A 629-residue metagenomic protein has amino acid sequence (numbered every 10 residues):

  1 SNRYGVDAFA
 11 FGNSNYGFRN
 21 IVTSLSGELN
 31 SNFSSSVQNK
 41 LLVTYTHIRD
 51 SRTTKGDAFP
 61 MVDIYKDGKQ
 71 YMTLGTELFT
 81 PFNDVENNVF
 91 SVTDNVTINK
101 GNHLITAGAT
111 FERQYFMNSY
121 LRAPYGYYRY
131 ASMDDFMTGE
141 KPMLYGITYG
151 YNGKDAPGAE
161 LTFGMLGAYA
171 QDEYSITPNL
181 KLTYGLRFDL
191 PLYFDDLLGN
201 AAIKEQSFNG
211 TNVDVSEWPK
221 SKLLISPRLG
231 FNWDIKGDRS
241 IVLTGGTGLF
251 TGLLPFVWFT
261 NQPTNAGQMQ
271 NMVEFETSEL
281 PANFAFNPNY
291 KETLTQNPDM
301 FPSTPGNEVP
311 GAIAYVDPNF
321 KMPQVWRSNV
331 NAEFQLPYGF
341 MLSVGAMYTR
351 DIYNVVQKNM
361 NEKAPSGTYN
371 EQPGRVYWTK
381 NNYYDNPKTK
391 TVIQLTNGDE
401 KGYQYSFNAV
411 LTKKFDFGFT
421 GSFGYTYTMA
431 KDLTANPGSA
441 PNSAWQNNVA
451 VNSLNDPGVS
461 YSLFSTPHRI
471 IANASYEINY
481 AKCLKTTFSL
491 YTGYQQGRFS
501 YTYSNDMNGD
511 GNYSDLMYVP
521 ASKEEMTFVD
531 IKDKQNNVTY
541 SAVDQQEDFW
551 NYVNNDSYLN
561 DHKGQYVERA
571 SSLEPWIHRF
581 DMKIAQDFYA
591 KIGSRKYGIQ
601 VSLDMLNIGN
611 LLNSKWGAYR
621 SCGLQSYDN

Functional and structural regions predicted by a protein language model:
S1, L41-H47, A107-R113, Y184-L190 (+5 more regions): Transmembrane beta-barrel strands of outer-membrane/channel proteins
S1-Y169, F208-G210, N359-N361, G367-T368 (+3 more regions): Replace "related TpsB outer-membrane translocases also match" with "some related outer-membrane beta-barrels such as
I21-G27, V43, N88-D94, A109 (+8 more regions): Hydrophobic, lipid-facing positions within transmembrane beta-strands of outer-membrane proteins
S31, I98-K100, F111, Y174-I176 (+8 more regions): Residue-level signature of outer-membrane beta-barrel architecture
S35-S36, I98-L104, N179, I235-I241 (+4 more regions): Short loop/turn motifs that connect adjacent beta-strands in outer-membrane beta-barrel proteins
L197-S226, G230-T396, V449-A450, P575: Solvent-exposed loop/turn elements at secondary-structure boundaries
P298-F301, T487-G593, Q600, S626-N629: Extracytoplasmic gating/loop element in the C-terminal half of outer-membrane beta-barrel translocons and assembly
S343-R498: Gram-negative outer-membrane beta-barrel transporters
